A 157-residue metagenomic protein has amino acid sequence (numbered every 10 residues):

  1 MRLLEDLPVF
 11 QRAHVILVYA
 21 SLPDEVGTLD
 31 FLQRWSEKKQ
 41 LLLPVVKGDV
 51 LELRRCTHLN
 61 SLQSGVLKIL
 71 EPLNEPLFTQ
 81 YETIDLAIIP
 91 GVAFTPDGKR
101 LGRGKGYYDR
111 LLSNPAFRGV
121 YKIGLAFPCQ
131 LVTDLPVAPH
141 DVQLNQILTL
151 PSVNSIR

Functional and structural regions predicted by a protein language model:
M1-E82: N-terminal active-site beta-alpha-beta segment that forms phosphate/nucleotide-binding and substrate-recognition loops
E52-R157: Conserved phosphate- and dinucleotide-binding cores of soluble alpha/beta proteins, encompassing both enzyme active
